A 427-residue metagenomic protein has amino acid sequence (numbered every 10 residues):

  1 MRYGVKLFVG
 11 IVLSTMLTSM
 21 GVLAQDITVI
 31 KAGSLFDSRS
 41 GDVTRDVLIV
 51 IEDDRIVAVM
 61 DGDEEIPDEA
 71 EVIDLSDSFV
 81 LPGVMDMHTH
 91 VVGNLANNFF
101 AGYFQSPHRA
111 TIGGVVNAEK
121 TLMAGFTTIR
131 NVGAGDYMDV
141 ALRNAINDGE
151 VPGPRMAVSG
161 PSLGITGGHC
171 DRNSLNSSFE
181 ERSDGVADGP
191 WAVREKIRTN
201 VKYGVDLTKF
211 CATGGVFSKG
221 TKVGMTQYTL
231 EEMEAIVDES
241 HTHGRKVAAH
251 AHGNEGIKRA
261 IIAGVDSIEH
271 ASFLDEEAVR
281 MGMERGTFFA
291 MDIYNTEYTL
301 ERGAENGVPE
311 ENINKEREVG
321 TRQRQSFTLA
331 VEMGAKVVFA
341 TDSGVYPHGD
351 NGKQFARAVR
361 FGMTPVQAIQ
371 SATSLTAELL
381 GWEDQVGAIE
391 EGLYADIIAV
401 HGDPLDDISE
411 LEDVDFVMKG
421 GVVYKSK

Functional and structural regions predicted by a protein language model:
K6-S19: Bacterial N-terminal signal peptides
L35, S40-L81: Histidine-rich, glycine-flanked metal-binding segment
F79-E150, I165-H169, N173-N176, E231 (+2 more regions): Metal-associated gating/positioning segment near the N- to mid-region
G93-A110, T166-E181, V216-L230, R285-G320: Active-site gating loops and adjacent loop-to-helix segments of metal-dependent hydrolytic enzymes
L95-F99, S218-G220, I257-A263, I293-V308 (+4 more regions): Histidine/acidic-residue-rich catalytic or RNA/ligand-binding cores of hydrolases and nuclease-related proteins
G114-D139, G153-S162, V205-S218, K246 (+3 more regions): Divalent metal-dependent hydrolysis catalytic cores, especially in the metallo-beta-lactamase
N144, D148-S162, G224-A249, G286 (+1 more regions): Alpha-helix-loop-beta-strand connector modules within alpha/beta enzyme cores
T242-K246, E310-E311, R317-P404: His/Asp/Glu-enriched, well-ordered alpha-helical/loop segment that forms or immediately abuts the divalent-metal
